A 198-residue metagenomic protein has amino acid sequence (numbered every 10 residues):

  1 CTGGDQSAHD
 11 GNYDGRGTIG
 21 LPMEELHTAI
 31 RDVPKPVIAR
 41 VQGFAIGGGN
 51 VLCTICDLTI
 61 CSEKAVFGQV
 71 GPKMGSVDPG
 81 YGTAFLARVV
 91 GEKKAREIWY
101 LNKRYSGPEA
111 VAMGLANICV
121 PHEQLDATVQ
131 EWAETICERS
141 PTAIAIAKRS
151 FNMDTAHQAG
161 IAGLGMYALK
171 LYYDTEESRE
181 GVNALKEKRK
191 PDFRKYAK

Functional and structural regions predicted by a protein language model:
C1-D32, A45, K73-G75, A156-Q158: Glycine- (often His-adjacent) and acidic-residue-rich active-site loop that binds/positions the CoA thioester
G4, V90-K93, V111, G160-L164: Alpha-helix N-cap/N′ positions at the starts of helices
M23-H27, A133, F151, I161-L169 (+1 more regions): Hydrophobic alpha-helical core bundles mediating ligand binding, dimerization, or RNAP-core interactions
T28-P141, T175, R179-N183, R189 (+1 more regions): Crotonase-fold acyl-CoA enzyme core
I98-W99, A110, S150, D154 (+1 more regions): Helix-loop "lid/cap" segments that line or gate small-molecule binding pockets
E138, D154-A159: Helical "substrate-binding/catalytic lid" subdomain of Rossmann-like NAD(P)-dependent dehydrogenases/reductases
M153-D154, K188-D192: A short structural micro-motif
